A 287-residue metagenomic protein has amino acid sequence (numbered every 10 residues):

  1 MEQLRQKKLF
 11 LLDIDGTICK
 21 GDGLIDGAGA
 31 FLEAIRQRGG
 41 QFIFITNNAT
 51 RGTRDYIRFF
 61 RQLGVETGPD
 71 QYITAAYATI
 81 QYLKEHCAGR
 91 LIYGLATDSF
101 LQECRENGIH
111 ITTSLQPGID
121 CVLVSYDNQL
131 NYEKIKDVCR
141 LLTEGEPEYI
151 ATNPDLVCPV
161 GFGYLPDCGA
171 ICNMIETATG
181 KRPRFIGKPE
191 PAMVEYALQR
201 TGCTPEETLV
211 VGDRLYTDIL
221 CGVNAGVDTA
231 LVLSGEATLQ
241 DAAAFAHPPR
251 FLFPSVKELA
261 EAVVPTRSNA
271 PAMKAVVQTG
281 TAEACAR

Functional and structural regions predicted by a protein language model:
E2-I14, C19-R38, R51-I73, I80 (+1 more regions): Asp-based, Mg2+/Mn2+-dependent phosphohydrolase catalytic module
N48: Conserved phosphate/oxyanion-binding catalytic-loop motifs
